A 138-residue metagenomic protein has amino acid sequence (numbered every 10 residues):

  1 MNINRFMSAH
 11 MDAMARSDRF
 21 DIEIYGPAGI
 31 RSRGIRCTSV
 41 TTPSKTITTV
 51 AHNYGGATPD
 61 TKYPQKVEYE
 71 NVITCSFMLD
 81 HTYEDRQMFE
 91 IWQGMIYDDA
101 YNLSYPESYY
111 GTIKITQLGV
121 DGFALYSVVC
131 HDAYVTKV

Functional and structural regions predicted by a protein language model:
M1-V138: Glycine-rich, low-complexity intrinsically disordered segments
